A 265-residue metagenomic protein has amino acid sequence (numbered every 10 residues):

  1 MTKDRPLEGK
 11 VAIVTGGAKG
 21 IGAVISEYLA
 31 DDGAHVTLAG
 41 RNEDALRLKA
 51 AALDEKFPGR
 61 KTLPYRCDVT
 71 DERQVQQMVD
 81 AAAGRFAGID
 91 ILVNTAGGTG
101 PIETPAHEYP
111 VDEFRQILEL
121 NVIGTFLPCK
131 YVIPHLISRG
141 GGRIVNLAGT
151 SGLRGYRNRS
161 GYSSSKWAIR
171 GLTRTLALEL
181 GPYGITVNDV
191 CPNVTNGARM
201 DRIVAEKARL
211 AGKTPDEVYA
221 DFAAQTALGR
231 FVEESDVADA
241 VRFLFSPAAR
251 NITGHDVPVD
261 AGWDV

Functional and structural regions predicted by a protein language model:
P6, F86, F126, G141 (+2 more regions): C-terminal substrate-recognition "lid" of short-chain dehydrogenase/reductases
V11, A18-G20: Conserved glycine-rich cofactor-binding loop
E43, R66-M78, V111: The beta1-alpha1 cofactor-binding region of Rossmann-like NAD(H)/NADP(H)-dependent oxidoreductases
I102-A106, P110-R115, F222: Substrate-binding pocket helix/loop in short-chain dehydrogenase/reductase
C129, S165, T173: Active-site helix of classical SDR
G149: Residue(s) in the substrate-gating loop at a strand-loop-helix junction that position the organic substrate next
G181, T186, I252-G254: Short, small/polar-rich loop/turn modules that mediate ligand/substrate recognition or access, typified
